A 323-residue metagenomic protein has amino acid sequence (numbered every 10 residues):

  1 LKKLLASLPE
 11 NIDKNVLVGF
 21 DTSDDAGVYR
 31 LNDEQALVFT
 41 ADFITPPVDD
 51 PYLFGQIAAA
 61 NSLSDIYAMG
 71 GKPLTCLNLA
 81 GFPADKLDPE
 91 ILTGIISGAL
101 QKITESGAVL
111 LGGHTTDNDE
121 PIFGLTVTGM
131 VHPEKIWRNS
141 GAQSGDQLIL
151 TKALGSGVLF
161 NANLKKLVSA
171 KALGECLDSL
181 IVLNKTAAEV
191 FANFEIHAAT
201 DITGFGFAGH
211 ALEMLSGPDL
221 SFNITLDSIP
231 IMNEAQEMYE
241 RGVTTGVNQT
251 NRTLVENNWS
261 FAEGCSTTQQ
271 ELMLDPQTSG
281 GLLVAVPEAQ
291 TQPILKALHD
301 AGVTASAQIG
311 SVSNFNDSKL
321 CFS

Functional and structural regions predicted by a protein language model:
L1-S323: Helix-biased detector of long, well-ordered alpha-helical tracts
